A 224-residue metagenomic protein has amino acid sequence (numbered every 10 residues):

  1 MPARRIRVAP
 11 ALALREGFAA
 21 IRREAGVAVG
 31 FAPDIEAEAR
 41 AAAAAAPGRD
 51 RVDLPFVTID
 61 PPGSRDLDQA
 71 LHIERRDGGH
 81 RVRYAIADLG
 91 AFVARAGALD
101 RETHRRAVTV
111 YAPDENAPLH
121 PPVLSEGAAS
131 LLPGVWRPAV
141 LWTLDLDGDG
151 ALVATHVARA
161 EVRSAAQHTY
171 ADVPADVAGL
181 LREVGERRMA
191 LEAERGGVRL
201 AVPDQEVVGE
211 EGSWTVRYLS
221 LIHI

Functional and structural regions predicted by a protein language model:
P2-V27, F31-I222: Electropositive polyanion-binding surfaces
